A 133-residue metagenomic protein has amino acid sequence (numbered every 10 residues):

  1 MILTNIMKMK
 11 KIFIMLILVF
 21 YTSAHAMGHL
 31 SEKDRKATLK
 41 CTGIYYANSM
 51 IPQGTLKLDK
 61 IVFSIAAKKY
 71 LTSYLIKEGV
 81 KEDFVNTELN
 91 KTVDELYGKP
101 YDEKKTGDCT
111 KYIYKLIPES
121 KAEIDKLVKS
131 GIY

Functional and structural regions predicted by a protein language model:
M1-I12: Positively charged n-region of N-terminal signal peptides that target proteins for export
M1-I2, F20, K115: Short intrinsically disordered, low-complexity coil segments enriched in acidic
L3-T4, M27, I132-Y133: Short, aromatic- and cysteine-enriched interfacial helices/patches that mediate contacts at lipid membranes
I12-Y21: Sec-dependent N-terminal signal peptides
Y21-H29: Sec/Tat signal peptide C-region and signal peptidase I cleavage site
L30-V80: Short N-proximal segments of mature Sec-exported proteins
D59-Y133: Compact alpha-helical subdomains of small soluble proteins
